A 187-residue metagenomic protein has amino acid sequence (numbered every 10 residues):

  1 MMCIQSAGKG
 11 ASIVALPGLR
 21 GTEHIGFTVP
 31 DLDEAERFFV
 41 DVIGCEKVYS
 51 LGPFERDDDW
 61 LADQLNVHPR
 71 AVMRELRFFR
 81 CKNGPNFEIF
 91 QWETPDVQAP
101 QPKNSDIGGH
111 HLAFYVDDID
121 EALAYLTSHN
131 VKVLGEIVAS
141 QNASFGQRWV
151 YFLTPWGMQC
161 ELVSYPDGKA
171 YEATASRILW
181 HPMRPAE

Functional and structural regions predicted by a protein language model:
M1-G18, F27, Y49, F87 (+2 more regions): Vicinal oxygen chelate
A11, D57-A62, P95-P100: A short, acidic/glycine-rich surface segment
G18-G21, N104-G109, S144: Short glycine-enriched loop/turn motifs at secondary-structure junctions
T22, F79, G84-I89, G109 (+1 more regions): Short, structured motif recognition centered on aromatic/hydrophobic residues
T28-G84, E121, S128, S140-A143 (+1 more regions): Core segments of cupin and vicinal oxygen chelate
Q98-P102, Y171-T174: A short, polar/proline- and glycine-enriched secondary-structure boundary/capping micro-motif
Q101-S105, A124: Long, charged/polar, surface-exposed segments that mediate recognition or autoinhibition
